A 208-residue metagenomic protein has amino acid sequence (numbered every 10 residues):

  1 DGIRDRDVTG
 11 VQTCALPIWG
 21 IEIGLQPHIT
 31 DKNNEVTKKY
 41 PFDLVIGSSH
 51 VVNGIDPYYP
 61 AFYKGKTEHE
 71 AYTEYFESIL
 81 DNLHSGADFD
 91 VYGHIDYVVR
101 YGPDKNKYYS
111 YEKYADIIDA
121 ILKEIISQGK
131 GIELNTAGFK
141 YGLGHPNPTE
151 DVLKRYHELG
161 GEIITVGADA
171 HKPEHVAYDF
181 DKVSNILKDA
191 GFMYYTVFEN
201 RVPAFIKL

Functional and structural regions predicted by a protein language model:
D1-C14: Single conserved hydrophobic/aromatic residue that forms the stacking wall/gate of nucleotide- or nucleobase-binding
V11-W19, S49: Metal-coordinating catalytic core of metallo-dependent amide/deamination hydrolases
W19, V91, I164-V166: Residue-level marker for buried hydrophobic side chains located in beta-strands that build the well-ordered beta-sheet
W19-H28: Short, glycine/charge-rich beta-strand/loop segments that flank catalytic centers and engage negatively charged groups
N33-V36: Catalytic cores of alpha/beta
K38, L83-S85, H157, K188: Non-catalytic positions within long, well-ordered alpha-helices that form the structural scaffold/packing of enzyme
Y40-I125, G131-P146: Divalent metal-binding pocket/active-site signature
N53, K105-L208: Charged catalytic cores and adjacent phosphate/nucleic-acid-binding surfaces used for phosphate/nucleic-acid chemistry
